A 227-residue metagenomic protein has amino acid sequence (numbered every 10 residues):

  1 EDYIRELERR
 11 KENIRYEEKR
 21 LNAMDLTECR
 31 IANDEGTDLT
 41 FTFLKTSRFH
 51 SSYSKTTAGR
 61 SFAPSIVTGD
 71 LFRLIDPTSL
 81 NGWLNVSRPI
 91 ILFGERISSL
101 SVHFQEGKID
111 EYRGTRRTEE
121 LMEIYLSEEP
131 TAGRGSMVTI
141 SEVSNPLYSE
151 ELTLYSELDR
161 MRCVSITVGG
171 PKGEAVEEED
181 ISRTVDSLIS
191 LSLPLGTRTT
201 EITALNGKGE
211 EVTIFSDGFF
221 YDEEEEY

Functional and structural regions predicted by a protein language model:
E1-N81, T203, E210, I214 (+1 more regions): Active-site bordering "gate/hinge" segments that shape substrate access to catalytic or cofactor-binding pockets
E12-E17, L21-E28, E151-Y227: Charged, compositionally biased interaction regions
Y16-L21, E28-I31, L71-I75, P89-L92 (+4 more regions): A generic local secondary-structure boundary/capping motif
T27-C29, T37-L39, D70, L80-G82 (+5 more regions): Structural beta-strand/beta-sheet cores of well-ordered domains, especially the beta-sheet scaffolds that support
G36, T46, P89-I91, K108-I109 (+5 more regions): Short, glycine-/Ser/Thr-/acidic-enriched flexible segments
S52-Y53, E120-Y125, E223-E226: A short, polar/proline- and glycine-enriched secondary-structure boundary/capping micro-motif
D76-S127: Long, well-ordered mid-to-C-terminal structural blocks that present hydrophobic/aromatic surfaces
E95, D110-E177: Dual-mode signal for accessory low-complexity, basic/Gly-rich regions
